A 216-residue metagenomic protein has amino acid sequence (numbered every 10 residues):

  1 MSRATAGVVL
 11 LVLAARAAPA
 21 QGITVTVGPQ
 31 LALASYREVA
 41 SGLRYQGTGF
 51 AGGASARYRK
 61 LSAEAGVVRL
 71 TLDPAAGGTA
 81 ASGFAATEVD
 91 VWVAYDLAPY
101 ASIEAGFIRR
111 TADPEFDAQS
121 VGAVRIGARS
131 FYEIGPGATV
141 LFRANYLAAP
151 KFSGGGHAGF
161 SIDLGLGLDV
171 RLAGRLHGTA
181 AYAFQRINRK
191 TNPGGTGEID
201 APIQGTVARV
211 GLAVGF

Functional and structural regions predicted by a protein language model:
P19-G77, S153, V207-F216: Short glycine/proline- and aromatic-enriched beta-strand/turn motifs that initiate or cap beta-hairpins
G22, G66-G127: Outer-membrane pore/translocation modules
I23, R44-F50, R57, G83-V89 (+4 more regions): Residues that define the transmembrane beta-barrel architecture of outer-membrane proteins
V25, R59-A65, P99-I103, G135-V140 (+1 more regions): Repeated loop/turn-to-beta-strand initiation elements of outer-membrane beta-barrel proteins
V27-L33, A56, A65-R69, V91 (+4 more regions): Transmembrane beta-barrel strands of outer-membrane/channel proteins
P29, G52-Y58, V91-Y95, F107 (+4 more regions): Residues on the lipid-exposed face of transmembrane beta-strands in outer-membrane beta-barrel proteins
A32-V39, V68-G77, I108-E115, L147-G154 (+1 more regions): Sequence/structural signature of outer-membrane beta-barrel proteins
F142, G159-F216: Predominantly the C-terminal beta-signal and adjacent terminal strand-loop region of outer-membrane beta-barrel
